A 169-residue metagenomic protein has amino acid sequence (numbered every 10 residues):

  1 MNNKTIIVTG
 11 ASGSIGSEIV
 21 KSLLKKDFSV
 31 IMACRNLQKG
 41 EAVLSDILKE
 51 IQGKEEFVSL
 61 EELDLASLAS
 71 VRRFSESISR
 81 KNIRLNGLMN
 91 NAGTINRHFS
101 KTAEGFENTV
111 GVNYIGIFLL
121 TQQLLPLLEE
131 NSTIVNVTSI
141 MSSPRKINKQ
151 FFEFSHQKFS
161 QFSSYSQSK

Functional and structural regions predicted by a protein language model:
T5, S12-G13: Conserved glycine-rich cofactor-binding loop
G13, S17-K21: Residues forming the Rossmann-fold NAD(P)(H) cofactor-binding site
K26-A42: Conserved glycine-rich Rossmann-like NAD(P)H-binding loop of the short-chain dehydrogenase/reductase
L37, L60-E76: The beta1-alpha1 cofactor-binding region of Rossmann-like NAD(H)/NADP(H)-dependent oxidoreductases
R73-R80, R97-F99, A103-G111: Active-site Tyr-X3-Lys motif and surrounding loop/helix of classical short-chain dehydrogenase/reductase
G93-K101, E107, E130-K169: Catalytic loop of short-chain dehydrogenase/reductase
T121-Q122: A short, exposed helix-loop element centered on a Lys and neighboring polar residues
